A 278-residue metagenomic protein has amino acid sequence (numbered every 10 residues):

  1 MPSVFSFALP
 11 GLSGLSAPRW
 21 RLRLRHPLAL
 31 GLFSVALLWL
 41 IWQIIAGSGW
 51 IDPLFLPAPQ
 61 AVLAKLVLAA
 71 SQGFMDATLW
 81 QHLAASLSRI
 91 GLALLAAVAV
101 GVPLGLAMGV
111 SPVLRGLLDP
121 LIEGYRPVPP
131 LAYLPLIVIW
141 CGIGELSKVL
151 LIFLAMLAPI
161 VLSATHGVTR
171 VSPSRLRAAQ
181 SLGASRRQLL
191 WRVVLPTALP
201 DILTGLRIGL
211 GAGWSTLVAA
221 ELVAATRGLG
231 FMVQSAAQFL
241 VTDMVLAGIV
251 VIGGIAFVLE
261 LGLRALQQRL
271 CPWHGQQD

Functional and structural regions predicted by a protein language model:
M1-A36, L261-D278: Transmembrane alpha-helical segments of polytopic membrane transport and secretion proteins
G47, L106, V113-P120, S163 (+6 more regions): Membrane-spanning helices that line or support transport/gating and their immediate boundary helices in channels
S48-L95: Periplasmic/extracellular loop-to-transmembrane helix junction in inner-membrane transport proteins
L92-I122: Transmembrane-helix boundary motif in ABC transporter permease subunits
E123-P159, H166-G167: Generic hydrophobic transmembrane alpha-helix motif, especially the helices
I139, V168, S215-I252, C271-D278: Glycine-rich helix-loop "coupling/hinge" segments at transmembrane-helix boundaries in multipass transporters
L150, L154, R186-A220, D243 (+4 more regions): Transmembrane alpha-helices
S163-L206, L229: Short cytoplasmic-facing helical segments at TM-TM junctions of multi-pass membrane proteins
